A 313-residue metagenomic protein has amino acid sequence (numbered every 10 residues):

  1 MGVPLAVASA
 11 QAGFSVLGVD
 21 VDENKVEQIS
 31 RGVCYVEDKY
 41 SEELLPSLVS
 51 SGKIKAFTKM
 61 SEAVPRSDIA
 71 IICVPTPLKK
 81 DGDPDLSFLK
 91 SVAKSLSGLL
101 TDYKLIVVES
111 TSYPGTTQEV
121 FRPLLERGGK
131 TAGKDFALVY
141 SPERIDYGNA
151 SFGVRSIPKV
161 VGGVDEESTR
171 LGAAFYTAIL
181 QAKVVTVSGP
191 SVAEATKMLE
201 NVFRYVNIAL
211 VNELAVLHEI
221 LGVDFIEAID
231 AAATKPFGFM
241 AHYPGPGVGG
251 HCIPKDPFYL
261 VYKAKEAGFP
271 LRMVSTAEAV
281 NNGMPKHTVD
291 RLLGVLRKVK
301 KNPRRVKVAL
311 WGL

Functional and structural regions predicted by a protein language model:
M1-L313: Structural/interface elements that position substrates and couple domains in central-metabolism enzymes
